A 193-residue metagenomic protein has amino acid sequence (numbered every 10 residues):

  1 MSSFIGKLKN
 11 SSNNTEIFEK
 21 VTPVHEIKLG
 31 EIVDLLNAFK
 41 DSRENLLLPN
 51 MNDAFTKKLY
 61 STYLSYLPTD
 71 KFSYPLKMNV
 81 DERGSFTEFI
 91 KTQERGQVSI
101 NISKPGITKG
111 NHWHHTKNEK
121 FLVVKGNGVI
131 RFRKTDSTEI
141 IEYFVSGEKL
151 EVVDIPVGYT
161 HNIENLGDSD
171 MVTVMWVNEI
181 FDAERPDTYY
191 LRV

Functional and structural regions predicted by a protein language model:
M1-L76: Mid/C-terminal beta-alpha module of Rossmann-like enzyme folds, strongest in SDR-family dehydrogenases/epimerases
E19-V21, P75, E88, I100 (+2 more regions): Structural signal for conserved beta-strand scaffold positions within catalytic alpha/beta enzyme cores
F72-N111: A short glycine-rich, His/Asp/Glu-containing loop-to-beta-strand
F86, G110-H112, I130-F132, V152-I155 (+1 more regions): Short beta-strand His + acidic residue motifs that chelate non-heme Fe in jelly-roll/DSBH and cupin folds
R95, I107-K120, G147-K149: A short beta-loop-beta micro-motif enriched in histidine and acidic residues
T116-T135: Glycine- and acidic-residue-biased ligand/ion/polar-headgroup-sensing regions
K134-G158, E164, V172: Short acidic-glycine-tyrosine-enriched beta hairpin
S137-E139, L166-V193: Double-stranded beta-helix
